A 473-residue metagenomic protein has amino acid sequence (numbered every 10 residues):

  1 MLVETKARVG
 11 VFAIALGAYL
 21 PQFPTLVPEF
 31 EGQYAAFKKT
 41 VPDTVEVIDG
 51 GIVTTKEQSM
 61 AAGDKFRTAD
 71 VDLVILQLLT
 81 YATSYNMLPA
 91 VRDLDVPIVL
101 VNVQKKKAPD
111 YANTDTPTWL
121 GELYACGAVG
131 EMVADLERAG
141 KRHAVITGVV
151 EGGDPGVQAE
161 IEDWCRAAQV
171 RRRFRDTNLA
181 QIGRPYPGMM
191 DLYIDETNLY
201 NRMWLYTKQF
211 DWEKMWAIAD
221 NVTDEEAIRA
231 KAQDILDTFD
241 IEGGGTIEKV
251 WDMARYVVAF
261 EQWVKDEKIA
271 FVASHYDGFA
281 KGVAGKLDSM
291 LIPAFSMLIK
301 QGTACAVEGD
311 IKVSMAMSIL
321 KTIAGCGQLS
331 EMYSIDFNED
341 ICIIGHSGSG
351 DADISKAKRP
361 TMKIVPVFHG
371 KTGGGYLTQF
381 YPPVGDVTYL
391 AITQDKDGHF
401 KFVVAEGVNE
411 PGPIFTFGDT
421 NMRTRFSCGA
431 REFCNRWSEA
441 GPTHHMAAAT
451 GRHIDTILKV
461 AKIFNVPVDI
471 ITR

Functional and structural regions predicted by a protein language model:
L2, K6-V9, K107-A232, L236-F239: Cap/lid and interdomain-hinge subdomains that line or gate substrate/regulatory clefts in soluble alpha/beta enzymes
E31-T55, R142-G148, L205-D211: Short beta-strand elements in bilobed, periplasmic/extracellular small-molecule ligand-binding domains
S59-V71, L88-A90, V257-D266: Short, well-structured alpha-helical segments in soluble
V71-T80, V99-V101, I269-H275: Periplasmic-binding protein-like
P89-D115, L120-A128, P293-E308: Short, acidic/small-residue loops that bind anionic groups at enzyme active sites
A232-I323: Long, internal scaffold/assembly segments composed of regular secondary structure
S296-T416: C-terminal catalytic subdomain
G370-R473: Extended hydrophobic packing segments that form well-structured cores
